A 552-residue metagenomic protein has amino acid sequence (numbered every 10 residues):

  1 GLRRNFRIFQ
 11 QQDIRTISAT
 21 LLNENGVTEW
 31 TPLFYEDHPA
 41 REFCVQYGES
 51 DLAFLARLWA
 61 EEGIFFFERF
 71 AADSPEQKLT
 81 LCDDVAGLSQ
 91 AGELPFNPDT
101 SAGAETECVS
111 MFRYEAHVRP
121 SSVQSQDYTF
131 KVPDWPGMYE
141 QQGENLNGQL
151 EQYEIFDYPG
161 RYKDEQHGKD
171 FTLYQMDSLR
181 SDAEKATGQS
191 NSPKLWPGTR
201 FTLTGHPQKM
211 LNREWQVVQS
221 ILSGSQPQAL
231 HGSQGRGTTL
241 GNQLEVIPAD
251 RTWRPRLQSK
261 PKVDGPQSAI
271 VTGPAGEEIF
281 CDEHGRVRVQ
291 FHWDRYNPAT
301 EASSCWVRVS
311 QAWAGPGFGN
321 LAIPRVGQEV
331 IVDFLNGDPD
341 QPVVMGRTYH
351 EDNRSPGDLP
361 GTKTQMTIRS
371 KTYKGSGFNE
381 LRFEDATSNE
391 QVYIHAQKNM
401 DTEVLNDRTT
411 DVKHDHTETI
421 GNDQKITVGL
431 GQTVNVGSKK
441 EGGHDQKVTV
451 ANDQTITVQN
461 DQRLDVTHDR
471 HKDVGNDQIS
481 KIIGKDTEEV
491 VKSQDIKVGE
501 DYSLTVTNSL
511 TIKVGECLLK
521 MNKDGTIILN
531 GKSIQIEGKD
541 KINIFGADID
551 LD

Functional and structural regions predicted by a protein language model:
G1, D84, A229-T252, E283-Y296 (+1 more regions): Short solvent-exposed strand/turn elements
G1, F9-Q11, S18, P133-P136 (+4 more regions): Carboxylate/His-rich catalytic cores and anion/metal-binding grooves
G1-L2, V85-E93, D352-S355: Short, charged/polar, Gly/Pro-enriched secondary-structure boundary elements
R3-Q11, R41-V45, Q311-A312, P316-G317: Second-shell loop/turn segments in exported
Q12-T31, E36-A40, C44-A249: Extended, domain-scale alpha-helical bundle/helix-rich regions
I64, E68, D264-N530, I534-E537: Structural signature for extended repeat/solenoid scaffolds and their inter-repeat hinge/linker regions, spanning
T199, L203-G205, V326-N336, G546: Flexible glycine-rich surface loops and low-complexity tracts that mediate binding to linear polymers
A249-P266: Short boundary/loop segments of OB/S1/cold-shock single-stranded nucleic-acid-binding domains
